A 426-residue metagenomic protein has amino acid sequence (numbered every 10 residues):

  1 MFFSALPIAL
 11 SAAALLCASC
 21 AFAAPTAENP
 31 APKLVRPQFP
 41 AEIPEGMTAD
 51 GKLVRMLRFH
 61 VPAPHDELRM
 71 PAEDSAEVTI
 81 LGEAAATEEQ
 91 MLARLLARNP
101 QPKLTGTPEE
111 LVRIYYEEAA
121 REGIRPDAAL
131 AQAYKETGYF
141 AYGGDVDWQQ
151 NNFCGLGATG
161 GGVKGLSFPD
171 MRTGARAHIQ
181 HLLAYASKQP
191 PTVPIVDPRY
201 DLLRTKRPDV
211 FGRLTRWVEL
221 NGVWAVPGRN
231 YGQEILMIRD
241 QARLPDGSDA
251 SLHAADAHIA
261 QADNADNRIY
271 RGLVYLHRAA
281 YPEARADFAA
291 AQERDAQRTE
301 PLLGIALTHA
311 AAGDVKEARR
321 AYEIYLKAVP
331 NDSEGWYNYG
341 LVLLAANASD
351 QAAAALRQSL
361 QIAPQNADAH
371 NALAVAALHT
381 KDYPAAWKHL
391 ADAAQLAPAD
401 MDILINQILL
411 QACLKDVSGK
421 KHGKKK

Functional and structural regions predicted by a protein language model:
F22-Q261: Catalytic cores of secreted/periplasmic lytic hydrolases that degrade extracellular macromolecules
H258, A290-A291, I324-Y325, Q358-S359 (+1 more regions): Canonical positions in the second alpha-helix
A265-D266, T299-E300, S333-E334, A367-D368 (+1 more regions): Helix-start (N-cap) detector for alpha-helical repeat units in TPR-like alpha-solenoids, especially tetratricopeptide
H277, A311-A312, A345-A346, H379-T380 (+1 more regions): Register position in tetratricopeptide repeats
